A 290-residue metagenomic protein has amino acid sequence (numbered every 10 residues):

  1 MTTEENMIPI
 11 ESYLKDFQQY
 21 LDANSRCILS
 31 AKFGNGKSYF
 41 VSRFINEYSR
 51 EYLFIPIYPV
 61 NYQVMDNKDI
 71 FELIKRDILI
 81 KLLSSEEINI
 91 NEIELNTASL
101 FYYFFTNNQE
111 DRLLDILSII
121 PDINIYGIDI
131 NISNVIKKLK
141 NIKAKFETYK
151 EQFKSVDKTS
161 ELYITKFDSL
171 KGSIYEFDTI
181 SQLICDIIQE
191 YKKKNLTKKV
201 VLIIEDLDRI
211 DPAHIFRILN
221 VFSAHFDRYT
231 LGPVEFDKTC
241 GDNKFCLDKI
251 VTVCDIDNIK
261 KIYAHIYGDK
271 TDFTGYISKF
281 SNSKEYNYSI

Functional and structural regions predicted by a protein language model:
M1-N61, K68: Walker A/P-loop-proximal flanking segment of P-loop NTPase domains
P9, I123-D129, D255, D272: Alpha-helix initiation/capping motif
L14, E110, F273-T274: Alpha-helix initiation and N-capping motif
V41, I45-Q189: P-loop NTPase nucleotide-binding core
Y163-I203, D211-I290: The catalytic "switch" region of P-loop NTPases
